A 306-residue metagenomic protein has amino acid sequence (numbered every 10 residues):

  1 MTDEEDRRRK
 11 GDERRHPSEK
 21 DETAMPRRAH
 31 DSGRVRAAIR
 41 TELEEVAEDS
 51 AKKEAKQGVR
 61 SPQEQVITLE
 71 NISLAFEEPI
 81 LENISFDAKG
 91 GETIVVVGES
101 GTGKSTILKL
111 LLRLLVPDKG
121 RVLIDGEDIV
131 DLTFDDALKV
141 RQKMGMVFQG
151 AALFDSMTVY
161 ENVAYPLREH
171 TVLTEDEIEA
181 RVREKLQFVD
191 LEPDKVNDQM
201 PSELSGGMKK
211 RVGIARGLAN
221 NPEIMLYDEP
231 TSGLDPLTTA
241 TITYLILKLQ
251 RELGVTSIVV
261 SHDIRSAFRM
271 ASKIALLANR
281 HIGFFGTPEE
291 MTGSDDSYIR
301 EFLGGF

Functional and structural regions predicted by a protein language model:
L112: Helix-to-loop junction immediately C-terminal to a conserved catalytic motif
E127-D128, D176-K195: Conserved ABC ATPase "signature" region
M200-L204, M208: Conserved ABC ATPase signature
N221: Conserved catalytic motifs of ABC-family nucleotide-binding domains
M225-D228: Catalytic Walker B motif of ABC-type/P-loop ATPase nucleotide-binding domains
A240-L253: Helical segment within the ABC ATPase nucleotide-binding domain
